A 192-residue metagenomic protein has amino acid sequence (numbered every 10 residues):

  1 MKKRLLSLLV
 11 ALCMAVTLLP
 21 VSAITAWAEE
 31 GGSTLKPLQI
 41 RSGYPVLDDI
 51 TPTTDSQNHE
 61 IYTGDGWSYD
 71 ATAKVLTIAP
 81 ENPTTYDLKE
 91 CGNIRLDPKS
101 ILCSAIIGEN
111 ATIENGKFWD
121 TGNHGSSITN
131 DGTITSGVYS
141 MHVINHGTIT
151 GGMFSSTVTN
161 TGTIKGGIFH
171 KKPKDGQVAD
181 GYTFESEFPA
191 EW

Functional and structural regions predicted by a protein language model:
R4-S22: Sec-dependent N-terminal signal peptides of Gram-positive bacterial secreted proteins and lipoproteins
M14, Y62-G64: Short beta-strand element of the conserved SAM-dependent methyltransferase core
L18-G32: Sec-dependent signal peptide cleavage junction
E30-K36, F188-W192: Low-complexity, Pro/Thr/Ser/Gly/Ala-rich linker/spacer regions in secreted, extracellular modular proteins
G32-I50: Boundary/junction segments of secreted and surface-exposed precursor proteins
D55-Y62, Y69-W192: Extended beta-solenoid/beta-helix repeat architectures
